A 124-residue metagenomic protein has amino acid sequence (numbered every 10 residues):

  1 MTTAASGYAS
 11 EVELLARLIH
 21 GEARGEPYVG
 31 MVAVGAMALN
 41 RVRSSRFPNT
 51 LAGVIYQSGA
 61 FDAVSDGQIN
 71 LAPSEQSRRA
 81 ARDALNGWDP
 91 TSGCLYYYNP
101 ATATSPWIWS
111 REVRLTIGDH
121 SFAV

Functional and structural regions predicted by a protein language model:
T2-V124: Bacterial extracytoplasmic/cell-wall-associated proteins, especially those involved in peptidoglycan
